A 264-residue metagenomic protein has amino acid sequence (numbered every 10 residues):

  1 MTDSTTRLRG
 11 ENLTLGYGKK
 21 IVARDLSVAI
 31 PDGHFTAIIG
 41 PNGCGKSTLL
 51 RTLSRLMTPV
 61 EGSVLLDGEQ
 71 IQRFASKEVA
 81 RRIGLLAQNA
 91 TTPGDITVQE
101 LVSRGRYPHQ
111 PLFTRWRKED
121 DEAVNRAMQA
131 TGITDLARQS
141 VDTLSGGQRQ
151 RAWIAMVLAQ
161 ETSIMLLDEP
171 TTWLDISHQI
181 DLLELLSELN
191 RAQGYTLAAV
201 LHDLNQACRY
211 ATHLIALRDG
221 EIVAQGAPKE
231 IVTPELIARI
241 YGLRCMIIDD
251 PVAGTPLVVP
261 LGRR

Functional and structural regions predicted by a protein language model:
L8, V22-D25: Conserved structural motif at the start of ABC-family nucleotide-binding domains
I39-P41: The feature captures the beta-strand-to-loop junction immediately N-terminal to the Walker
S54: Helix-to-loop junction immediately C-terminal to a conserved catalytic motif
G62-Q70, V79: Conserved ABC transporter NBD signature motif
S103, K118-L136, E161: Conserved ABC ATPase "signature" region
R115, S140-L144, Q148: Conserved ABC ATPase signature
M165-E169: Catalytic Walker B motif of ABC-type/P-loop ATPase nucleotide-binding domains
